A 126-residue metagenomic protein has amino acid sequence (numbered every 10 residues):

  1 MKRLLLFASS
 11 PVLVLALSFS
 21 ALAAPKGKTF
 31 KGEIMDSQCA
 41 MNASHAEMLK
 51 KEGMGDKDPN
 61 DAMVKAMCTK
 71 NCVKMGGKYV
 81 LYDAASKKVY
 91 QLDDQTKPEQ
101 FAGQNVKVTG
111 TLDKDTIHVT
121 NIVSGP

Functional and structural regions predicted by a protein language model:
M1-A8: Positively charged n-region of N-terminal signal peptides that target proteins for export
A8-S20: Bacterial N-terminal signal peptides
L22-P126: Mature soluble domains of exported/periplasmic/lumenal proteins and thiol-rich metal-chelating peptides
